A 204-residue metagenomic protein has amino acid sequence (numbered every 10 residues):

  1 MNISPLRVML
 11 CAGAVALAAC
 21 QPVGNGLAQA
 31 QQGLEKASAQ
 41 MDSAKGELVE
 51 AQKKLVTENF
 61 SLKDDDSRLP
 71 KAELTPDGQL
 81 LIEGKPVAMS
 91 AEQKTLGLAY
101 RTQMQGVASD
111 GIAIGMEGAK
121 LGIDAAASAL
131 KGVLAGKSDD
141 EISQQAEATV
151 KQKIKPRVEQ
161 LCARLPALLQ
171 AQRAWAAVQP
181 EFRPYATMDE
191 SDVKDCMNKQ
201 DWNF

Functional and structural regions predicted by a protein language model:
M1-L10: Bacterial N-terminal signal peptides that target proteins for export
A16-A19: C-terminal motif of bacterial Sec signal peptides marking the signal peptidase cleavage site
Q21-G24: Bacterial signal peptide processing site
L27, L34, I154, V158 (+1 more regions): Extended alpha-helical interaction scaffolds
L27-T57: Post-signal peptide N-terminal segment of mature Sec-exported envelope proteins
E47-V49, V56-Q79: Short acidic, Pro/Gly- and aromatic-enriched capping/linker segments at domain boundaries
P70-K194: Mature extracellular/secreted ectodomains of secretory-pathway proteins
S191-F204: Charged, long alpha-helical assembly modules
